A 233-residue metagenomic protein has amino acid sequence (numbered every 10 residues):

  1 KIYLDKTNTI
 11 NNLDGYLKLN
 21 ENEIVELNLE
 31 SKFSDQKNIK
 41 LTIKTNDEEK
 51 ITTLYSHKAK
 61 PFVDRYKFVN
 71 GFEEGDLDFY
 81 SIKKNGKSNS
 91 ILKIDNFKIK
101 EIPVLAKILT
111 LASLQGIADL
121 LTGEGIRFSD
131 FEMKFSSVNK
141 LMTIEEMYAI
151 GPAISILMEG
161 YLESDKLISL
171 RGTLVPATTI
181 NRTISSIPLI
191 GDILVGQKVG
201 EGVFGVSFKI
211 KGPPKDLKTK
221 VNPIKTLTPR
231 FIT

Functional and structural regions predicted by a protein language model:
K1-V175, P213-L227, F231-T233: Solvent-exposed beta-strand/coil patches in large extracellular/periplasmic or lumenal scaffold regions
V175-V221: Surface-exposed, gly/pro-biased binding rims or lids
